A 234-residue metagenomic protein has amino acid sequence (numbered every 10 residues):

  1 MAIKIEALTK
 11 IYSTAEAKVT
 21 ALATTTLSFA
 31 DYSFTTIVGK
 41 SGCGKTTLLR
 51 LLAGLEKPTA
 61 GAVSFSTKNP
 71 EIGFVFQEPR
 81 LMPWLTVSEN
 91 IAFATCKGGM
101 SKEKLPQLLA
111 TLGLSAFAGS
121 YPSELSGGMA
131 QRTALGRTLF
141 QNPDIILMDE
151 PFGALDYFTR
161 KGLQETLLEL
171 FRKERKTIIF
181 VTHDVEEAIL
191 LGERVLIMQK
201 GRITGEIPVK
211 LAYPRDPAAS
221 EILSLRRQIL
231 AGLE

Functional and structural regions predicted by a protein language model:
S13-A15, L85, E89-E103, T111: ABC-type ATPase nucleotide-binding domains, specifically the catalytic core motifs of the NBD
V38-K40: The feature captures the beta-strand-to-loop junction immediately N-terminal to the Walker
A53: Helix-to-loop junction immediately C-terminal to a conserved catalytic motif
E71, M100-F117, E169: Conserved ABC ATPase "signature" region
V75, L135: Hydrophobic anchor residue at the start of the ABC signature
Y121-L125, M129: Conserved ABC ATPase signature
F140-D144: A short, proline-enriched helix->beta-strand linker immediately N-terminal to the Walker B motif in ABC-type P-loop
